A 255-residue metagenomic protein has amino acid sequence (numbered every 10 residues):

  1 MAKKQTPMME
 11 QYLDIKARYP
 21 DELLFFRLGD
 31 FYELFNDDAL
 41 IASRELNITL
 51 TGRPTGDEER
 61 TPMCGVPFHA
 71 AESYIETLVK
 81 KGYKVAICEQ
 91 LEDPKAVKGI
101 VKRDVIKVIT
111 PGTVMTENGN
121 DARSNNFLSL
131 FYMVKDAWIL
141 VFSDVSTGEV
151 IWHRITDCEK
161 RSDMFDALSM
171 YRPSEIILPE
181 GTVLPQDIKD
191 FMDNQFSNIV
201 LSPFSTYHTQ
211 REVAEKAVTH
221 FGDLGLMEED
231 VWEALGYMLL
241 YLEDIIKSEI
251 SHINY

Functional and structural regions predicted by a protein language model:
M1-Y255: Charged catalytic and DNA/RNA-contacting regions of genome-maintenance and nucleic-acid-processing enzymes
